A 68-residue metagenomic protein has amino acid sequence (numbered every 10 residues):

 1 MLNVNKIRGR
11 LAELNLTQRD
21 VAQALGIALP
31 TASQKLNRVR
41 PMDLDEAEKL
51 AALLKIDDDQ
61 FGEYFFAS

Functional and structural regions predicted by a protein language model:
M1-L16: A short, Lys/Arg-rich alpha-helix, primarily the initiator
L11, A22, A51: The alpha-helix within a helix-turn-helix
L11-E13, R38-P41: Short amphipathic helical patch at the helix-1/turn junction of helix-turn-helix
L16, M42-D45: Residue-level signal for the short linker/turn that defines the boundary of a DNA-recognition helix
L16-Q34: Short alpha-helical DNA-recognition segment
L36, E46, F65: DNA major-groove recognition helix of helix-turn-helix
D45-Q60: DNA major-groove recognition helix of helix-turn-helix/homeodomain DNA-binding modules
Q60-S68: Short amphipathic recognition helices of helix-turn-helix/homeodomain-type DNA-binding modules
